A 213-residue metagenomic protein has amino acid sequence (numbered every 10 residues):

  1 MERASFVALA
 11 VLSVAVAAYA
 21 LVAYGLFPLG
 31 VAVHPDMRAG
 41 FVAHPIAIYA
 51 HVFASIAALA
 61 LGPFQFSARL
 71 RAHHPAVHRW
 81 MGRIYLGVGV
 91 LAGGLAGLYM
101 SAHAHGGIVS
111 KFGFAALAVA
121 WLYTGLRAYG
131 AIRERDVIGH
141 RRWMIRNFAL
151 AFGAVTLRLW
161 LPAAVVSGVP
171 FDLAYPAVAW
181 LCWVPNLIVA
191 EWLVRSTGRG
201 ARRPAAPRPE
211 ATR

Functional and structural regions predicted by a protein language model:
M1-R213: Alpha-helical membrane insertion/targeting regions
